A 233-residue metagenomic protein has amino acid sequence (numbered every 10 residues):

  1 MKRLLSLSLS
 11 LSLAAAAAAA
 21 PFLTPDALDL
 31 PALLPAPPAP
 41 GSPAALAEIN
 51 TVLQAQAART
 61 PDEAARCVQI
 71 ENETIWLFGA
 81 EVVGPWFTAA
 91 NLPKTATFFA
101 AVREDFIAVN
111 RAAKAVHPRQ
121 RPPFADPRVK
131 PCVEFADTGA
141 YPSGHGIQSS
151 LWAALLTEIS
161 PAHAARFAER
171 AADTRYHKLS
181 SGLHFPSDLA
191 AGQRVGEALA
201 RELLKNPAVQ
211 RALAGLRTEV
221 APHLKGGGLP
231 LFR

Functional and structural regions predicted by a protein language model:
K2-S10: Sec-dependent signal peptide recognition, specifically the positively charged N-region followed immediately by
S10-L11, A153: Short, linear, compositionally biased motifs with a strong N-terminal bias
L11-S12, E197: Repetitive helical segments and hydrophobic/amphipathic motifs
L13-A17: N-terminal signal peptide c-region/cleavage motif recognized by signal peptidases
A20-S181, P230-R233: Hydrophobic alpha-helical bundle signature of multipass membrane enzymes
Q120-P123, L151-A153, L189-E197, R217-V220: Short alpha-helical linear motifs
D173-L204, A208-R211: Interfacial helix-loop-helix junctions of multi-pass membrane proteins
N206-R233: Acidic, carboxylate-rich catalytic segments that either coordinate divalent cations
